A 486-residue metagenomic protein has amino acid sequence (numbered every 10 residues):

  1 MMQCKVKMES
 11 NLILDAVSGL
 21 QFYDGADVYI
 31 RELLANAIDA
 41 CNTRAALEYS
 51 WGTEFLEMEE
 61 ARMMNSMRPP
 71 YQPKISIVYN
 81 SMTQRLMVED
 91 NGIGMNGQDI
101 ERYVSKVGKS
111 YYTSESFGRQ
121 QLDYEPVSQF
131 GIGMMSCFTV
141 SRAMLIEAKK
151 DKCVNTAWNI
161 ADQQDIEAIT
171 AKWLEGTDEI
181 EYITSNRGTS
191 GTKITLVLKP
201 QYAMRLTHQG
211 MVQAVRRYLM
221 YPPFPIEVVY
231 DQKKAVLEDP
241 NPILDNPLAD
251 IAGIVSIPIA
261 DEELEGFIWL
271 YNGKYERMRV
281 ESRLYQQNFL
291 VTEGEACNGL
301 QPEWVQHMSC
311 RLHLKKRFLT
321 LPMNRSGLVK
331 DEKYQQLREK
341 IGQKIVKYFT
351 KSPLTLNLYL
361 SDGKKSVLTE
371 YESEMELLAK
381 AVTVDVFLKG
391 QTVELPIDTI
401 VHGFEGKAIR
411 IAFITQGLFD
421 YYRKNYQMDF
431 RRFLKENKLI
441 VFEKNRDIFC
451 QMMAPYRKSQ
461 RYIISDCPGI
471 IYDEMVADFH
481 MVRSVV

Functional and structural regions predicted by a protein language model:
M1, K5, S18-Q21, P223 (+2 more regions): GHKL/Bergerat-fold ATPase module
M1-K74, Y79-T83, Q98-D99, T113-S116: Bergerat-fold GHKL ATPase/HATPase_c domain
G19, Y103-V127, D165-E167: Bergerat-fold ATP-binding/catalytic subdomain of histidine kinases
L20, A37-A40, K106-S110, A143 (+2 more regions): Conserved, well-folded catalytic cores of nucleic-acid-processing and energy-transducing macromolecular machines
Q84-L86, T192: Short beta-strand element(s) in the Bergerat
D90: Acidic ATP/Mg2+-coordinating residue in the GHKL
G94-R102: Short helix N-cap motif at coil->helix boundaries in the Bergerat
Q120-P242: GHKL-type ATPase core
